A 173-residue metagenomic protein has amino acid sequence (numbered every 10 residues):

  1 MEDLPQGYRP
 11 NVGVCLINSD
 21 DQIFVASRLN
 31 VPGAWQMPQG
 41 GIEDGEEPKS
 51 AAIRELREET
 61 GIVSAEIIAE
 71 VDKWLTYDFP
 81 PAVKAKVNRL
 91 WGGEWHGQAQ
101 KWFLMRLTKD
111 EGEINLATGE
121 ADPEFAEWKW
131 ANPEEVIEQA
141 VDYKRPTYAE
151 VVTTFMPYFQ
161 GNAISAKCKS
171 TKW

Functional and structural regions predicted by a protein language model:
M1-S19, G92-G93: Acidic, metal-coordinating catalytic segment for phosphate/diphosphate chemistry, firing primarily on the Nudix
Q22-I23: Entry beta-strands of beta-propeller and related beta-repeat scaffolds
Q36-Q39: A short gly/proline-enriched turn/hairpin at secondary-structure junctions
I42-D142, W173: Unchanged
P133-W173: Charged phosphate-binding loop/patch that engages nucleotide di/tri-phosphates or the phosphate backbone of nucleic
